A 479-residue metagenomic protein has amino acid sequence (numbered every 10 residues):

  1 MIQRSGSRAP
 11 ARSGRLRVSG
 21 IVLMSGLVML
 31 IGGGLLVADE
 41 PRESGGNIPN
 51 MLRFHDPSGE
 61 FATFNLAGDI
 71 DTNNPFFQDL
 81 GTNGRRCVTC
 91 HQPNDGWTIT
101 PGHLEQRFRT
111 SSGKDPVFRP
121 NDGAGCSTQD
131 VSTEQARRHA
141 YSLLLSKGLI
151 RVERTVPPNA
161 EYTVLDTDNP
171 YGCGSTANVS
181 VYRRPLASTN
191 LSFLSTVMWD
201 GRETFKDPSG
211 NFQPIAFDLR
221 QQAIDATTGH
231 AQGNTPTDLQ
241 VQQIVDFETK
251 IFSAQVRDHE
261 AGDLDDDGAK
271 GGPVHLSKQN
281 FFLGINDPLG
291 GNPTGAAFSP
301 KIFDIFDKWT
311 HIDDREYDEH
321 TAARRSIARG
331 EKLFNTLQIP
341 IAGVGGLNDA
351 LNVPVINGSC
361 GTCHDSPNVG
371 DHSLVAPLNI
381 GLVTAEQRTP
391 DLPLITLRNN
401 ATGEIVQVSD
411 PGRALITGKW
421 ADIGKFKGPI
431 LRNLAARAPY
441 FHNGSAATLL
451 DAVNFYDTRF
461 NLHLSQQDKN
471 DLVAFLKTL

Functional and structural regions predicted by a protein language model:
M1-L16: N-terminal secretory signal peptides that target proteins for export/translocation
G6-R8, L35, P157: Short, intrinsically disordered, low-complexity terminal segments
R12, V37-A38: Intrinsically disordered, low-complexity regulatory regions of eukaryotic regulatory proteins
R17, G34: Conserved segment of winged-helix/HTH DNA-binding domains
I21-G32: Bacterial N-terminal signal peptides
G32-G33, L337: Hydrophobic alpha-helical elements and their junctions with loops/disorder across both membrane and soluble proteins
A38-L479: Periplasmic c-type cytochrome electron-transfer domains
